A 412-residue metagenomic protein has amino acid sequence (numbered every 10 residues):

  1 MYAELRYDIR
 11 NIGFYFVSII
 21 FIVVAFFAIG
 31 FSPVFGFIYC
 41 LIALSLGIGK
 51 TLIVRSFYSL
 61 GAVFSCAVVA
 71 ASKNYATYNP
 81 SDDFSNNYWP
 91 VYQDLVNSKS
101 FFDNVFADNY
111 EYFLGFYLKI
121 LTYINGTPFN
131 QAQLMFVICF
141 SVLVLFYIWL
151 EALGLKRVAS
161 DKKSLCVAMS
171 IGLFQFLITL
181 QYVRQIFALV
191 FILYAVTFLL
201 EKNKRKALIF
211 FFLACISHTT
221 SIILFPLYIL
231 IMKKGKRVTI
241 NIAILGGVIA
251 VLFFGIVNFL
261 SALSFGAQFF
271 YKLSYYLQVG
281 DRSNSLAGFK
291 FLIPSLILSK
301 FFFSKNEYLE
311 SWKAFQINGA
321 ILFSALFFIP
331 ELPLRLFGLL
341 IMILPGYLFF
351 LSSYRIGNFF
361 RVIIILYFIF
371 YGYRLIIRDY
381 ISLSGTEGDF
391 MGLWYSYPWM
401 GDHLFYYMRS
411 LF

Functional and structural regions predicted by a protein language model:
F21-V24, Q175, F198, K206-I229 (+1 more regions): Membrane-interface alpha helices of multi-pass inner-membrane proteins
A67-F101, I223-M342, I377-F412: Alpha-helical transmembrane segments and terminal signal-anchor/GPI-anchor hydrophobic tails, characterized by long
S85-Q93, D103-T127: Short hydrophobic/aromatic helix or loop-helix immediately within or flanking a transmembrane segment in polytopic
I124-V142: Loop-to-helix entry region of an early transmembrane alpha helix in multi-pass inner-membrane enzymes
V137-K156: Transmembrane-helix motifs of polytopic, lipid-linked glycan transferases
L150-G172: Transmembrane-helix signature of polytopic, membrane-embedded enzymes that assemble or transfer cell-envelope glycans
T179-I186: Short acidic/glycine- and proline-prone juxtamembrane loop motifs at membrane-interface regions of multi-pass membrane
F187-N203: Specific aromatic-rich, kink-prone transmembrane helix
